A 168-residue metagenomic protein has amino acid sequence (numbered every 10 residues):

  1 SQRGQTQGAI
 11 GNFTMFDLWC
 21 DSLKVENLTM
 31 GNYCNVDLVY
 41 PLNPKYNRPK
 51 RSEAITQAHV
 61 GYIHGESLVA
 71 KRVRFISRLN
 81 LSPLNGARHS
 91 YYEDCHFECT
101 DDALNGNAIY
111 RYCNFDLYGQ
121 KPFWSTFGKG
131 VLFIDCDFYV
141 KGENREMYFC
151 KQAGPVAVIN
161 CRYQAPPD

Functional and structural regions predicted by a protein language model:
S1-D168: Sequence-level preference for short, compositionally simple segments enriched in small aliphatic or small polar residues
